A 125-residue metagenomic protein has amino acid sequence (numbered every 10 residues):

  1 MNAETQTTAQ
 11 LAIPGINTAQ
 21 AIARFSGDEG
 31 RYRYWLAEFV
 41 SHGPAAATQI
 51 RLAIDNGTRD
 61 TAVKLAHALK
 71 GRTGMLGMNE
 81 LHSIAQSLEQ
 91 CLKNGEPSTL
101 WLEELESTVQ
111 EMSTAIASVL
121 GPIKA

Functional and structural regions predicted by a protein language model:
M1-A125: Two-component system phosphorelay core
